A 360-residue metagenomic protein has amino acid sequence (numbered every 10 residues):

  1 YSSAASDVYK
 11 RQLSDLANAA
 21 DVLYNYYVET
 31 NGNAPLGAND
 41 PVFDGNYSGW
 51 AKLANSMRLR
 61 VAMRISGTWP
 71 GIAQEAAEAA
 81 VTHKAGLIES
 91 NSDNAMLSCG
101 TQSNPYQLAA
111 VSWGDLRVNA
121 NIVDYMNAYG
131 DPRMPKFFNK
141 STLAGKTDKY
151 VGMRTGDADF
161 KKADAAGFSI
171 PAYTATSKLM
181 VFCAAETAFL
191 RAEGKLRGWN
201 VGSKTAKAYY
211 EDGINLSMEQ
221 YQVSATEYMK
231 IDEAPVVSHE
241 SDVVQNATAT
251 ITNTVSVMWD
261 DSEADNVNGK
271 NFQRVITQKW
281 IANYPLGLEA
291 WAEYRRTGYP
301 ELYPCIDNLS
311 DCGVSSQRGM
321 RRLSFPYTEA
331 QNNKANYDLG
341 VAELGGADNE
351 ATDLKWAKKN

Functional and structural regions predicted by a protein language model:
Y1-A5, Y9: Single conserved hydrophobic/aromatic residue that forms the stacking wall/gate of nucleotide- or nucleobase-binding
V8, N200-V201: Short coil/turn and helix-start
L13, A20, M63, E193-L196 (+3 more regions): Non-transmembrane alpha-helical segments in soluble domains of secreted/periplasmic/extracellular proteins
L13-L36, D40, N46-I170, N200 (+1 more regions): Aromatic-residue-lined binding/catalytic grooves and analogous aromatic/hydrophobic interfacial grooves in multimeric
K52-N55, I214-E219: Acidic helix/loop microenvironments that form the catalytic cleft of cell-wall polysaccharide enzymes
V123-C183, A188-G198, A208-N215, S224-V257: Flexible, polar/acidic helix-loop-strand segments at domain edges
M218, Q222-N360: C-terminal functional modules
